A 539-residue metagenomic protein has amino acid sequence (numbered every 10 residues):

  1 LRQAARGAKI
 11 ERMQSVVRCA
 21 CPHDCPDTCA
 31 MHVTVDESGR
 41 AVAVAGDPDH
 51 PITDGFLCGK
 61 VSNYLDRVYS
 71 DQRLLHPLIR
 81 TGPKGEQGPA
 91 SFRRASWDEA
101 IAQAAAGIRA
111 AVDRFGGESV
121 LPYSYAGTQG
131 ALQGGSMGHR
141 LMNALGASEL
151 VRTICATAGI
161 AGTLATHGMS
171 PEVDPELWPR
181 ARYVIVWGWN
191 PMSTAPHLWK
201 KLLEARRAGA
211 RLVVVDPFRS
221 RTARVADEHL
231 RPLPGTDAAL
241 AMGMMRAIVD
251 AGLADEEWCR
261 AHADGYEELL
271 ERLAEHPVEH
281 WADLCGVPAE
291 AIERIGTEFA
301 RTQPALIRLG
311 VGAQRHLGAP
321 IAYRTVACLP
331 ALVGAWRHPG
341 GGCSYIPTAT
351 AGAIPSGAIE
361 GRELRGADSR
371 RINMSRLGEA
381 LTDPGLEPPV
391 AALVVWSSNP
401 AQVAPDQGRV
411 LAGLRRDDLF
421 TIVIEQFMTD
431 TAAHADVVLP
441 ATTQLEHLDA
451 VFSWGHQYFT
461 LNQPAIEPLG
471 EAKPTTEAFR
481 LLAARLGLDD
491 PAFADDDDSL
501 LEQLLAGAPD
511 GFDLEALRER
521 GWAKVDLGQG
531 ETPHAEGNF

Functional and structural regions predicted by a protein language model:
R6-A251, P288, W396: N-terminal export/assembly segments and adjacent metallocofactor-ligating motifs of anaerobic energy-metabolism
A20, V410-L411, R416-F420, I424-T429 (+1 more regions): Phosphate/diphosphate-binding loops
R80-R94, E99, A251-A289, I466-G530: N-terminal leader/propeptide and maturation segments of large enzyme subunits in energy/redox metabolism and hydrolases
F115-S119, A254-C259, L306, R337-S344 (+1 more regions): Flexible, glycine/charged-enriched surface loops at secondary-structure junctions
Y123-G130, L284-V287, G310-L317, S398-P400: Conserved short loop/turn motifs at secondary-structure junctions
G134-L203, A208-V215, A238-M242, A327-H434 (+3 more regions): Extended redox/cofactor-interaction regions of prokaryotic respiratory oxidoreductases
S220-V225, E271-P277, Q303-L309, G357 (+3 more regions): Short acidic (Asp/Glu) and glycine-rich catalytic loops that position anionic groups and cofactors
V225-P232, T442-L445, Q457-L469: Short beta-alpha connecting loops at secondary-structure transitions that line or flank enzyme active sites
